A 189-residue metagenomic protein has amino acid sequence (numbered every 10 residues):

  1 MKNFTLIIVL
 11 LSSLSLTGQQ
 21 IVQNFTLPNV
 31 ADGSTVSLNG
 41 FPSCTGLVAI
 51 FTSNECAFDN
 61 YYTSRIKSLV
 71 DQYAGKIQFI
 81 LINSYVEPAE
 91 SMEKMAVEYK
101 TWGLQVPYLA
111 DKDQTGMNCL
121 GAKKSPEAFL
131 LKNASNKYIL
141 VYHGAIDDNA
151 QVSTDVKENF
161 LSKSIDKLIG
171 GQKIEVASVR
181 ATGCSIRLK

Functional and structural regions predicted by a protein language model:
M1-I21: Bacterial Sec-dependent N-terminal signal peptides
T17-N39: N-terminal "domain-start" segment that seeds a small globular fold
V22, S43-C44, A74, S125: Extracytoplasmic
Q23, L104-P107, A122-F129: Structural micro-motif
S37-N60, I165: Short active-site neighborhood of thiol/selenol oxidoreductases, capturing the structured segment around
S53-E55, L81-E87, A150-T154: Second-shell loop/turn segments in exported
N60-W102, L109-C119: Structural microenvironment flanking redox-active thiols in thiol-disulfide oxidoreductases
D113-K189: Thiol/selenol-based redox catalytic cores and closely related redox-interacting motifs
